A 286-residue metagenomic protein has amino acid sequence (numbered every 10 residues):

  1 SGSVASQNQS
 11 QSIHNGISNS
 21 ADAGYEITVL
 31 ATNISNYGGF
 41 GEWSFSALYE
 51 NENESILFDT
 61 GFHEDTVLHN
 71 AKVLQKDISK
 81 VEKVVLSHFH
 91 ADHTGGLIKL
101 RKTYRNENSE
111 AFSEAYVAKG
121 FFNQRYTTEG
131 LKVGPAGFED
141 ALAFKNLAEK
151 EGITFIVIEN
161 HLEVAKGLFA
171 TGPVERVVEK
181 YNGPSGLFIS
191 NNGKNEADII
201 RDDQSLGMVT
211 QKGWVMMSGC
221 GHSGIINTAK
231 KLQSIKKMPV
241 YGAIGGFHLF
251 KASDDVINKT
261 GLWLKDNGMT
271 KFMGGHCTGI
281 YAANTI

Functional and structural regions predicted by a protein language model:
S1-N15: Bacterial Sec-dependent signal peptides at the C-terminal "C-region" and cleavage site
A21-G39, F188-A197, G245-L249: Glycine-rich phosphate-binding "P-loop"
E26-L74, I199, D203-M217: Conserved beta-strand hairpin/beta-sheet module of binuclear metal-dependent hydrolase folds, prominently
T32-I34, T60-F62, F89, K119-F121 (+5 more regions): Active-site metal-binding loops of divalent metal-dependent hydrolases
G39-F40, E54-K83, N106, L187-I189 (+1 more regions): Pre-active-site segment of Zn-dependent metallo-hydrolases
E82-N160, G172-G183, L262-K271: Active-site HxH/HxHxD metal-binding segment of metal-dependent hydrolases
K83, H90-G96, E114, E196-S205 (+1 more regions): Cap/insert and terminal regions of metallo-dependent hydrolase folds
V133, G137-E139, L162-Q211: Active-site-proximal loop/helix segment associated with metal-binding centers of metalloenzymes
